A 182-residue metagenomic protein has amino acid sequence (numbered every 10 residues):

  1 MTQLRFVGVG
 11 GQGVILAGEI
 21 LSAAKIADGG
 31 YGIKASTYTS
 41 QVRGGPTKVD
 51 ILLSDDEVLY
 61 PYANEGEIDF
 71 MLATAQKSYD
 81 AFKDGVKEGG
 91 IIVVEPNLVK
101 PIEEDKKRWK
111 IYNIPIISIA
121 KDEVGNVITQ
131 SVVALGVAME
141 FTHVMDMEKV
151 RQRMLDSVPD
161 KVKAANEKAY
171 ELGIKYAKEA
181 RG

Functional and structural regions predicted by a protein language model:
M1-G182: Active-site cofactor/cluster-binding pocket
